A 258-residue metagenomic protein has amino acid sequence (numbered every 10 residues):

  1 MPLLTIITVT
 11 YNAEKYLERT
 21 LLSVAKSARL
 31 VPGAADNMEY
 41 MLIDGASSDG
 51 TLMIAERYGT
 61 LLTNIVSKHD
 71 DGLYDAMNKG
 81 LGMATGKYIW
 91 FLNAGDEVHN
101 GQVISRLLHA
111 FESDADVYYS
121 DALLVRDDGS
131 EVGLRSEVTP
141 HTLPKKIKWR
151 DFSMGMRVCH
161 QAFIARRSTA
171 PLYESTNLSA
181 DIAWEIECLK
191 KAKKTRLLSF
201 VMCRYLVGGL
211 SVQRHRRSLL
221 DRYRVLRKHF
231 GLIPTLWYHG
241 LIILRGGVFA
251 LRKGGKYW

Functional and structural regions predicted by a protein language model:
P2-T5, E39, A183: Cell-envelope/extracellular polymer assembly enzymes that use nucleotide-activated donors
A13-P32: Short, well-formed alpha-helical segments that are part of the catalytic scaffolds of diverse glycosyltransferases
S23, I43-M53, N93: A conserved acidic beta->alpha catalytic loop
P32-A46, V66-S67: Short beta-strand/loop segment that forms part of the nucleotide-sugar
S67-A84: Glycine-rich, basic loop-to-helix element that forms the pyrophosphate-binding segment of sugar-nucleotide handling
I89: Short aromatic/hydrophobic "clamp" motif used to bind/position activated sugar donors
G101-L134: Conserved donor NDP-sugar-binding/catalytic core segment of glycosyltransferases
P140-S218: Conserved nucleotide-sugar donor-binding catalytic segment
